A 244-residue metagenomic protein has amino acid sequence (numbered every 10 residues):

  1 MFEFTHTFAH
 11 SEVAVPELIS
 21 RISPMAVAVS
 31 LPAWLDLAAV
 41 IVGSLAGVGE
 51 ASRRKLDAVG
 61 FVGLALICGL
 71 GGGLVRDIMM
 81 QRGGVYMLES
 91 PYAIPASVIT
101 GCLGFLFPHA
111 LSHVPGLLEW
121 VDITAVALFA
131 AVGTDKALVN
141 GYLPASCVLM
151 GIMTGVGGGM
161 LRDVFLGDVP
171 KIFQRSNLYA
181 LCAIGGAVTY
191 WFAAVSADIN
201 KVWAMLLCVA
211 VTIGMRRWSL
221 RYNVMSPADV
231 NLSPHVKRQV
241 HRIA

Functional and structural regions predicted by a protein language model:
F2-L31, I78-L88, G133-S146, F192-W203: Helix-coil boundary and interhelical linker segments in multi-pass alpha-helical membrane proteins
A28-V40, L66, V85-I99, L143-V156: Structural signature of hydrophobic alpha-helical transmembrane segments
S44-K55, D77-I78, C102-P115, M160-K171 (+1 more regions): C-terminal ends of transmembrane helices
V59-I67, E89-P95, P115-V126, S146-M150 (+1 more regions): Cytoplasmic-side transmembrane-helix entry/capping segments in multi-pass membrane proteins
G63-I67, L74-M80, L149, M153 (+2 more regions): Short, structured motif recognition centered on aromatic/hydrophobic residues
A65-G71, S97, D122-D135, M153 (+3 more regions): Small-residue-rich segments of transmembrane alpha-helices in multi-pass membrane proteins, especially helix faces
M80-L88, S112-L118, A137-C147, F165-R175 (+2 more regions): A cytosolic-side transmembrane-helix exit/cap motif
V202-R217: Small-residue-rich transmembrane alpha-helices that serve as helix-helix interface/gating elements in multipass
